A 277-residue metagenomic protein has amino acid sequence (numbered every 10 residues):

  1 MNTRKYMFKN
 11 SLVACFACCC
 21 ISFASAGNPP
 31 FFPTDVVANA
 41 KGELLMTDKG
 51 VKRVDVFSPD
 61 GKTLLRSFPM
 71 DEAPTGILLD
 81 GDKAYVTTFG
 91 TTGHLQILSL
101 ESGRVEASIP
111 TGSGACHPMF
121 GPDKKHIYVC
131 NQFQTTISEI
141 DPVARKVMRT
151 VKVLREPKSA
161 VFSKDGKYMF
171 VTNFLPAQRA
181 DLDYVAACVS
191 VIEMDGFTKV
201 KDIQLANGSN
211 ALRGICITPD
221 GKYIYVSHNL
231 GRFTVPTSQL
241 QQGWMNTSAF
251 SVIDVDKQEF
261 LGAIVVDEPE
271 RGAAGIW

Functional and structural regions predicted by a protein language model:
G27-R53, G76: Beta-strand-rich domains and repeat architectures in extracellular enzymes and scaffolds, especially beta-propellers
A38-K41, L79-G81, P122-K124, K164-D165 (+1 more regions): Residue-level detector of Asp-centered blade-edge/turn motifs that repeat once per structural unit in beta-propeller
M46-T47, V86, V129, V171-T172 (+1 more regions): Residue position within the beta-strands of beta-propeller blades
G50, G90, F133, L175 (+1 more regions): Residue-level signature of beta-propeller blades and closely related beta-rich strand-turn architectures in secreted
S58-K62, S99-G103, D141-R145, E193-F197 (+1 more regions): Short loop/turn segments that connect beta-strands within beta-propeller blades
T172-A186, V226-T247: Short, conserved, GDST-rich strand-edge loop motifs in beta-rich repeat architectures
T198-N210, K257-G275: Surface-exposed loop and turn segments in beta-propeller and other repeat-based domains that flank or scaffold
